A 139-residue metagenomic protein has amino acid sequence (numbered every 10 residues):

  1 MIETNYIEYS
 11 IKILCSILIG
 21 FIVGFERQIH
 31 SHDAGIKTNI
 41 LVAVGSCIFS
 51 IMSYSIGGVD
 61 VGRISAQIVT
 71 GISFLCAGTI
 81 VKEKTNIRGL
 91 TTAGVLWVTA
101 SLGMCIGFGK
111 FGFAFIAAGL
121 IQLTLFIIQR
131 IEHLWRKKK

Functional and structural regions predicted by a protein language model:
M1-I64, F111-I116, F126-K139: Alpha-helical transmembrane segments and their membrane-interface boundaries that form or gate the permeation pathway
L18-V23, F74-V81, G103: Hydrophobic transmembrane alpha-helices of secondary-active transporters and Na+-translocating membrane complexes
I29-A34, V81-T92: Membrane-helix interface "capping/anchor" motifs
L41-I51, I72-L75, G94-F108: Small-residue-rich segments of transmembrane alpha-helices in multi-pass membrane proteins, especially helix faces
V59-T85: Alpha-helical transmembrane-segment detector that highlights a single hydrophobic TM helix and its immediate
I72-G78, L120-R130: Alpha-helical transmembrane segments and their membrane-interface exit regions
G89-G94, G112-A117: Hydrophobic alpha-helical membrane segments of integral membrane proteins
V98-A100, A118-I121: Amphipathic alpha-helical interface segments
